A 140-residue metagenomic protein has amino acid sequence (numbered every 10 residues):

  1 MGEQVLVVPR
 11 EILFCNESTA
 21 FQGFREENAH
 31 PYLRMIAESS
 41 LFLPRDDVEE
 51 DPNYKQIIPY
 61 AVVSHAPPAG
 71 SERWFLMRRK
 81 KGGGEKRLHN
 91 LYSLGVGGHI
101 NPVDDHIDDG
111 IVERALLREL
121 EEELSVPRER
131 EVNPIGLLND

Functional and structural regions predicted by a protein language model:
M1-E11, L41, R45-V48, N53 (+4 more regions): Active-site segment of metal-dependent pyrophosphate-handling enzymes, primarily the Nudix hydrolase catalytic core
M1-R34: Extreme N-terminus nucleophile/cap motif
M1-V7, L33-F42, H89-I100: Short N-terminal helix-initiation segments at or just after the protein's N-terminus
E11-L13, A66-P67, H99, V103: Generic structural motif
F21-S71, R79-G84: Acidic, metal-coordinating catalytic segment for phosphate/diphosphate chemistry, firing primarily on the Nudix
E72-R118, E122: Conserved Nudix-box catalytic region and its N-terminal flanking loop in Nudix hydrolases and closely related
